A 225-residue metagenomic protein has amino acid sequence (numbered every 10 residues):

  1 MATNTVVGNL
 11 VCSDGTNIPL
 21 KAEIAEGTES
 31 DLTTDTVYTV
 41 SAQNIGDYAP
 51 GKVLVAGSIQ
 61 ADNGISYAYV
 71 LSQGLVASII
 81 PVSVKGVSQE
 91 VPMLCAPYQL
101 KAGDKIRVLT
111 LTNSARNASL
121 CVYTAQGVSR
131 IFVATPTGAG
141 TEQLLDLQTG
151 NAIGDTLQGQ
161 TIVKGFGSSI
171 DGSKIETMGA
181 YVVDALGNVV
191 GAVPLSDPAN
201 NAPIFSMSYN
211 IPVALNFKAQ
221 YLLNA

Functional and structural regions predicted by a protein language model:
M1-A225: Beta-strand-centric surfaces of beta-sandwich/beta-rich domains
